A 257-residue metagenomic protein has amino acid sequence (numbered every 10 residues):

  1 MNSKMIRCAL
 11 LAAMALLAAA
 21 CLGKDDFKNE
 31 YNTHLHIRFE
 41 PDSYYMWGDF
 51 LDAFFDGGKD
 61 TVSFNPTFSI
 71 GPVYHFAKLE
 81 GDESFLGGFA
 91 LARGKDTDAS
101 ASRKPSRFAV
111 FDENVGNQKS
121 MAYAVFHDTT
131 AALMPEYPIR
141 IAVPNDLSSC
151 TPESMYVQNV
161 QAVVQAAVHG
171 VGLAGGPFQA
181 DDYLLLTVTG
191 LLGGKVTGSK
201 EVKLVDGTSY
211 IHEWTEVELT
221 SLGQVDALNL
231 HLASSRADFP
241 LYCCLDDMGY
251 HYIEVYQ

Functional and structural regions predicted by a protein language model:
M1-L10: Bacterial N-terminal signal peptides that target proteins for export
N2, A15-G48, Y252-Q257: Bacterial Sec-dependent N-terminal signal peptides
K28-Y137, A142, L147: N-terminal targeting leaders for non-cytosolic proteins
P144-N145, G176, V217-T220: Leucine-rich repeat
L147-S154, Q224-V225: Extended extracellular/luminal ectodomain segments enriched in beta-structured repeat modules
V157-V160: Short glycine-rich beta-strand segments
A166-L186: Short coil-to-beta strand junction motifs in C2/discoidin
A180-Q257: Terminal, low-complexity interaction segments
